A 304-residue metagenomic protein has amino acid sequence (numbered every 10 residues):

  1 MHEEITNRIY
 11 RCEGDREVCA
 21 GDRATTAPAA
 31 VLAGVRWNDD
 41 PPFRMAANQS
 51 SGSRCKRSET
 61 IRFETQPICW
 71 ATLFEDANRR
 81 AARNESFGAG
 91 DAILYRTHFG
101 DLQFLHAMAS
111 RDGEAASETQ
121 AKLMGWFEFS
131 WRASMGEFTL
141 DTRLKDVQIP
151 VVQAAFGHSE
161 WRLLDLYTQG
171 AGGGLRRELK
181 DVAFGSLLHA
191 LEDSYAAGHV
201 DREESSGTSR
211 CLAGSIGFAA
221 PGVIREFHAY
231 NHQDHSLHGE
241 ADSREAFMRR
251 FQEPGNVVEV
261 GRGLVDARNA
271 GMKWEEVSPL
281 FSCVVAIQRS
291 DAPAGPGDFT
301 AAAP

Functional and structural regions predicted by a protein language model:
M1-V182, A197-P304: N-terminal, motif-rich segments that launch catalysis or mediate targeting to/interaction with membranes, typified by
S186, A190, S194: Catalytic glutamate of the conserved HExxH
